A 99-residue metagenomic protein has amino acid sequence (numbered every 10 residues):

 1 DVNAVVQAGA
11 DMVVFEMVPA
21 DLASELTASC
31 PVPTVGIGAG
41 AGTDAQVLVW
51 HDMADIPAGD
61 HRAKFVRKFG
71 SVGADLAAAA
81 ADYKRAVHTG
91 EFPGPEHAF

Functional and structural regions predicted by a protein language model:
D1-F99: Alpha/beta enzyme core
